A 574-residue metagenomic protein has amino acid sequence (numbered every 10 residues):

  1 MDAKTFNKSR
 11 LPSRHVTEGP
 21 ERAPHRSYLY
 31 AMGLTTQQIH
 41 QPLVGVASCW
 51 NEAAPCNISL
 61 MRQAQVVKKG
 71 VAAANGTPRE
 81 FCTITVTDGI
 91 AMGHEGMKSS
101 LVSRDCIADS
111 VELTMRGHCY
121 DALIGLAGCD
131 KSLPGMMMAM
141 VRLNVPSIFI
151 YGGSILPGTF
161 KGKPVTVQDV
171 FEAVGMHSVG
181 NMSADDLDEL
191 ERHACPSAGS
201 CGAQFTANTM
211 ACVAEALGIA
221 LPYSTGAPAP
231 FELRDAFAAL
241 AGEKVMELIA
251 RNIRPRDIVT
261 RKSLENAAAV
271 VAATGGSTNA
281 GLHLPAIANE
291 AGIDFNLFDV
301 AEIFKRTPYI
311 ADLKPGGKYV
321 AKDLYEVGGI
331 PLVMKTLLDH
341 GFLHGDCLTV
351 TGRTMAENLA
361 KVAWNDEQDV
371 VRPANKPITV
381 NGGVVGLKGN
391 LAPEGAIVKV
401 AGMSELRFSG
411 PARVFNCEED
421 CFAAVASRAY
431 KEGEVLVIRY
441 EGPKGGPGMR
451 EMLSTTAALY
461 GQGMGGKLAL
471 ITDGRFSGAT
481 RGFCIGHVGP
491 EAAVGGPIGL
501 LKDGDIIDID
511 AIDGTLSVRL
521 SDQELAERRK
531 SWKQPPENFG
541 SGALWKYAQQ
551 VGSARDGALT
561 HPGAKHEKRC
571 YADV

Functional and structural regions predicted by a protein language model:
D2-E52, C56-I58, Q63-C82, G89-I90 (+4 more regions): Catalytic or ion-coupling anion/metal-binding cores of large enzyme and transporter domains
V71, S110-T114: Glycine-rich, N-terminal phosphate-binding loop and its surrounding beta-alpha-beta segment
S100-D109: Glycine-rich, highly charged phosphate/nucleotide-binding loops
T114-M136, I148-Y151: A short, small-residue-rich loop immediately preceding and capping a beta-strand
